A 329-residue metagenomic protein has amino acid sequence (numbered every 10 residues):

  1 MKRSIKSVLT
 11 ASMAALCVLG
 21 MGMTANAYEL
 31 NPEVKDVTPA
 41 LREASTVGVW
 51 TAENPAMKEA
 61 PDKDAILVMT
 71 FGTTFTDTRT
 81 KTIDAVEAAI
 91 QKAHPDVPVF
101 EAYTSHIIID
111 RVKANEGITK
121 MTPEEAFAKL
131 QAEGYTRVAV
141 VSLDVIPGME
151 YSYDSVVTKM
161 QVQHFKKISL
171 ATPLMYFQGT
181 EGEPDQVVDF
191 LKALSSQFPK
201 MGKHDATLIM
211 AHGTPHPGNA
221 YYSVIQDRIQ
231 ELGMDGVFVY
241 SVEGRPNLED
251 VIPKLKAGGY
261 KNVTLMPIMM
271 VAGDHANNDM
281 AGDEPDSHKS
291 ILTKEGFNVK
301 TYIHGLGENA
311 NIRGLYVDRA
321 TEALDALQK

Functional and structural regions predicted by a protein language model:
K2-S12: Bacterial N-terminal signal peptides that target proteins for export
A11-G20: Bacterial N-terminal signal peptides
G20-E29: Sec-dependent signal peptide cleavage junction
Y28-T264, M270-K329: Extended amphipathic ligand-handling, pore-lining, and cofactor/metal-binding catalytic surfaces
